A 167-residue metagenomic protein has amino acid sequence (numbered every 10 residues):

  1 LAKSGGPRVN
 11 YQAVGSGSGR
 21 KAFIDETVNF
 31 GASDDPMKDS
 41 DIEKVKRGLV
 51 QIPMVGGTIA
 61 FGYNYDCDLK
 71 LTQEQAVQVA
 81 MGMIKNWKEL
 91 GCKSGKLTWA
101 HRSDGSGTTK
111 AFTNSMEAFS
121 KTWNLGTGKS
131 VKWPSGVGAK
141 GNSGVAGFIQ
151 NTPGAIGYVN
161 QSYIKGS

Functional and structural regions predicted by a protein language model:
L1-S167: Flexible loop/hinge segments at secondary-structure junctions
